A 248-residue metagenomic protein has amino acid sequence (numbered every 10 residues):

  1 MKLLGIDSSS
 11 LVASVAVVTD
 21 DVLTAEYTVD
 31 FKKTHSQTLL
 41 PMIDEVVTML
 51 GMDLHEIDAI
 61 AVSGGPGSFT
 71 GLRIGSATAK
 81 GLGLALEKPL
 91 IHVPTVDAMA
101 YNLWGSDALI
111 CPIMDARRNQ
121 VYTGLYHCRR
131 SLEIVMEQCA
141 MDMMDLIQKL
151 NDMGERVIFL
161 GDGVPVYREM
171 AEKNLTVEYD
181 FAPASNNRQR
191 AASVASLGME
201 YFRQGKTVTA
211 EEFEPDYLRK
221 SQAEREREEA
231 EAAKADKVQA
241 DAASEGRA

Functional and structural regions predicted by a protein language model:
M1-G64, A248: N-terminal beta-alpha supersecondary unit
V22, P89-R188, R203, Y217 (+2 more regions): Surface "functional belts" at beta-alpha junctions
D30-T38, F69, R73, A77 (+2 more regions): Residues at secondary-structure transition points
T48-H55, L84-V93, K206: Phosphate-handling active-site elements
V62-L90, T95: DPxDG-like acidic metal-binding loop motif
A184-P215: Glycine-rich phosphate-binding/hydrolytic loop that grips phosphoryl groups
T209-A248: Acidic two-metal-ion nuclease catalytic site recognized across multiple nuclease folds, prominently DnaQ/RNase D-T
